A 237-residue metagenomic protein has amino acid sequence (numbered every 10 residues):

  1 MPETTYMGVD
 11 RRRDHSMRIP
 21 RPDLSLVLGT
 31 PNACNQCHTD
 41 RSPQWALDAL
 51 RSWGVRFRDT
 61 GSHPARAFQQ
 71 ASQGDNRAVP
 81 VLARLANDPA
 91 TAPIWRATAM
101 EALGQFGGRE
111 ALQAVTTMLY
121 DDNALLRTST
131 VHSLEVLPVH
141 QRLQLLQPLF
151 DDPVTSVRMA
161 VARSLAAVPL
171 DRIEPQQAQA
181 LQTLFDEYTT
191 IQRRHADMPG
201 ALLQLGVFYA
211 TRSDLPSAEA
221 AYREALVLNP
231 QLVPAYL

Functional and structural regions predicted by a protein language model:
P2-A97, E101, F106, P153: Primarily the internal scaffold of c-type cytochrome electron-transfer domains, especially repeated/multiheme c-type
H63-G74, I94-G108, A114-T117, L125-V139 (+4 more regions): Structural detector for internal amphipathic alpha-helices that build alpha-solenoid repeat scaffolds
N76-A86, G108-Y120, P138-F150, R172-T189 (+1 more regions): Amphipathic alpha-helical scaffolding segments comprising HEAT/armadillo-like alpha-solenoid repeats
T91, R194-D197, Q231: Short coil loop/turn residues that delineate tetratricopeptide repeat
F106, D121-D122, L137, D152 (+2 more regions): Structural marker of alpha-solenoid helical repeat scaffolds
I191, E224-A225: Canonical positions in the second alpha-helix
